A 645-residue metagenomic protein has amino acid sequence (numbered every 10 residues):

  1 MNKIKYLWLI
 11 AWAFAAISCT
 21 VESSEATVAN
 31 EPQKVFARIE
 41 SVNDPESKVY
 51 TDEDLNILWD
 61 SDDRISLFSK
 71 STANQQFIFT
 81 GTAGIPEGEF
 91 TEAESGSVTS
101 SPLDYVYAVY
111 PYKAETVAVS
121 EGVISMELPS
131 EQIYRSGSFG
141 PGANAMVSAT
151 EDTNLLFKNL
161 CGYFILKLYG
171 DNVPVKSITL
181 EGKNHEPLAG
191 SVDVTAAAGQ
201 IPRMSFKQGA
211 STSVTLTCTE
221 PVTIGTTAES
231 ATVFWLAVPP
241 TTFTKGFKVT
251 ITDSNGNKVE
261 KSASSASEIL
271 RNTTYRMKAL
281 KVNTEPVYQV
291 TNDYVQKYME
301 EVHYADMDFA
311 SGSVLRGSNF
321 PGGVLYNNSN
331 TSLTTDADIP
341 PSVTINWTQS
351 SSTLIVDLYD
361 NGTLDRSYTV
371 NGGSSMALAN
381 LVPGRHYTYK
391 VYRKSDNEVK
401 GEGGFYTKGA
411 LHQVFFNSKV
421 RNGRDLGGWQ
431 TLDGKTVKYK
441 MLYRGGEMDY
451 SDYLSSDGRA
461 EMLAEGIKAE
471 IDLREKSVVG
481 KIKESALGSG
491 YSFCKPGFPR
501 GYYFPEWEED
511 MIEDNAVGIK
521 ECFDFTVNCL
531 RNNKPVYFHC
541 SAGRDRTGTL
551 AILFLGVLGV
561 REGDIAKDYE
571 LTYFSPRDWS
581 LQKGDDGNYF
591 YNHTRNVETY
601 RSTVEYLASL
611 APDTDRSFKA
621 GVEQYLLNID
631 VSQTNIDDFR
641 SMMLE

Functional and structural regions predicted by a protein language model:
M1-W8: Bacterial N-terminal signal peptides that target proteins for export
W8-A16: Bacterial N-terminal signal peptides
A11, G182, R474: Residues that line or immediately flank small-molecule/substrate-binding pockets and catalytic motifs
C19-V287: Sec-type signal peptide cleavage vicinity
N283-V536, L550-E645: Cys-dependent protein tyrosine phosphatase-like superfamily
F538-C540: Hydrophobic anchor at the beta1->P-loop junction of P-loop NTPases
A542, R546-T547: Ser/Thr-glycine-rich phosphate-binding loops at phosphate-binding pockets of nucleotides, nucleotide cofactors
